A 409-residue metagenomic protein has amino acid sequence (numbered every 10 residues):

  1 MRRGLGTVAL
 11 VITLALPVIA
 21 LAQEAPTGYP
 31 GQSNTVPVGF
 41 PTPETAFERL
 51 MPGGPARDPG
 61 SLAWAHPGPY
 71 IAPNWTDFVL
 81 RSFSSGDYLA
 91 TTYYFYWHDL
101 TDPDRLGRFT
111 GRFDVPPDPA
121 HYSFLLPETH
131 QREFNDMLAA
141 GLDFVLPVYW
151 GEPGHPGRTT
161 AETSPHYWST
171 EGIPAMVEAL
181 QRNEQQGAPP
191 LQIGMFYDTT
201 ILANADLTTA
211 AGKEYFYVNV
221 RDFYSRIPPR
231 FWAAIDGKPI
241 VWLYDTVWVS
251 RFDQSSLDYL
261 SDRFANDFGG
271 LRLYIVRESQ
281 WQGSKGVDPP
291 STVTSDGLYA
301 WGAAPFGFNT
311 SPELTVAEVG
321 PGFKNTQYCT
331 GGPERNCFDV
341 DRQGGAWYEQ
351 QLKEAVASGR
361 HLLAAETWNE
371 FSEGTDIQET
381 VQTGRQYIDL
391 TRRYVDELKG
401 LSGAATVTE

Functional and structural regions predicted by a protein language model:
M1-V8: Bacterial N-terminal signal peptides that target proteins for export
V8-P17: Bacterial N-terminal signal peptides
I19-P26: Sec-dependent signal peptide cleavage junction
G28-E409: Glycan-processing catalytic domains of CAZymes
